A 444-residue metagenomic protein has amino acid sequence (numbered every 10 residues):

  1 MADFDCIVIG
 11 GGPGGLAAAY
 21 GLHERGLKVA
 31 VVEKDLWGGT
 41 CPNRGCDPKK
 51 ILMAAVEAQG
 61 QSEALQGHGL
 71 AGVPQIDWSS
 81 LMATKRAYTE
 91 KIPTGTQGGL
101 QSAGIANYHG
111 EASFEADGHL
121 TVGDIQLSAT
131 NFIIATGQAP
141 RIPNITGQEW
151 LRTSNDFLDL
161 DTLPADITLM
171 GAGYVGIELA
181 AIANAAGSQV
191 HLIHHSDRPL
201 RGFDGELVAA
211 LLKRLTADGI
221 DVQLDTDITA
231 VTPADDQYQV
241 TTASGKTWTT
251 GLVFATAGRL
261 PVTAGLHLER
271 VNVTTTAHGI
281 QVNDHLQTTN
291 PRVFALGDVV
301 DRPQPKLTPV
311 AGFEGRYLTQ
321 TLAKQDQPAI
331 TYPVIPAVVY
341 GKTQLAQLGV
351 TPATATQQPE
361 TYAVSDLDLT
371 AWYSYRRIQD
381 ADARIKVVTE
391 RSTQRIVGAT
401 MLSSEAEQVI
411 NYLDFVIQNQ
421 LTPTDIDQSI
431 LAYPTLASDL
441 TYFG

Functional and structural regions predicted by a protein language model:
A2-F4, G21-L27, V32-L163, S196-L200 (+5 more regions): Glycine-rich flavin
A2-G12, L163-M170: Beta1/beta-strand and adjacent pyrophosphate-binding region of the FAD-binding site in flavoprotein oxidoreductases
I7-D35, D47, I51-A58, Y340-T351 (+1 more regions): Flexible, glycine-rich terminal cap/loop adjacent to redox cofactors in electron-transfer oxidoreductases
I7-I9, A112, L127-G137, M170 (+2 more regions): Short hydrophobic core segments
C46, I134-Q189, I193, E269-H285 (+1 more regions): Glycine-rich dinucleotide-binding loop and its adjacent helix/turn
P48, L120, P261, T288 (+2 more regions): Hydrophobic "anchor" residues
N107, S113-T121, L127, S188-D284: A Rossmann-like FAD-binding core segment of flavoenzymes
E149-P164, T247-T321: FAD-site-proximal beta/loop scaffold in flavoenzymes
